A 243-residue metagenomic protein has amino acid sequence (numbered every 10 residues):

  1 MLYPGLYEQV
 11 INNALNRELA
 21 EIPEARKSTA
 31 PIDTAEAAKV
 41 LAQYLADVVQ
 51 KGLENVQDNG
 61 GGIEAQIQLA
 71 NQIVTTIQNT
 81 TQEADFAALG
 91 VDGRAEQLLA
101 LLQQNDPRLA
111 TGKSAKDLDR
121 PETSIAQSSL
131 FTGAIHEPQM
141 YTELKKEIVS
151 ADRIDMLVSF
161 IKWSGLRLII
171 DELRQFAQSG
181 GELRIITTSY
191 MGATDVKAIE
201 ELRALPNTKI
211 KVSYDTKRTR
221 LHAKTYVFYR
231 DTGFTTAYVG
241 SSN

Functional and structural regions predicted by a protein language model:
M1-N243: PLD/PLD-like phosphodiesterase catalytic module centered on the HKD motif
